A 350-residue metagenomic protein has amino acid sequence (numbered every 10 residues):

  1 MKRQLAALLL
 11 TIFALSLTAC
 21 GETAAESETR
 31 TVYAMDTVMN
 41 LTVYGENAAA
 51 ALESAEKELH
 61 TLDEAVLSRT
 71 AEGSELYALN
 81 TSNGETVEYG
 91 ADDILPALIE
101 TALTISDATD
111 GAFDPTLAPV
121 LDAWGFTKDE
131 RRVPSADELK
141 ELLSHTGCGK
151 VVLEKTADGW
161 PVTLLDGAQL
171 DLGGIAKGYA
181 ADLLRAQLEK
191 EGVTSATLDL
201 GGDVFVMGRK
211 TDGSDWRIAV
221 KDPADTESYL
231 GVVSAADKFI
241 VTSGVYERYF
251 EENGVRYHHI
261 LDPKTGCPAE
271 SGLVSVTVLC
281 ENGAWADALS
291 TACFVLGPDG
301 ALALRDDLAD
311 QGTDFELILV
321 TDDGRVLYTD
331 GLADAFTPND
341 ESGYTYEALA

Functional and structural regions predicted by a protein language model:
K2-L8, I12-A350: Mature catalytic core of soluble alpha/beta enzymes
